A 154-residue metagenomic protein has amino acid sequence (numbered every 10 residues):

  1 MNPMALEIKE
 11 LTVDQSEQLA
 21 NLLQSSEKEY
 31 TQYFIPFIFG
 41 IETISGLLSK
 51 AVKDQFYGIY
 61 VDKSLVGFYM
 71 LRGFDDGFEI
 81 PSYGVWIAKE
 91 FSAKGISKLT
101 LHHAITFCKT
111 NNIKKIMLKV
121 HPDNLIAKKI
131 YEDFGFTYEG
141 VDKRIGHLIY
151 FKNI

Functional and structural regions predicted by a protein language model:
M1-D14: Conserved N-terminal entry element of GNAT/NAT acetyltransferase domains
V13-S16, L22-G84, A88-E90: Acetyl-CoA-dependent GNAT
L19-S26, T31, S45, A104 (+2 more regions): Structured catalytic core of nucleotide-sugar glycosyltransferases
D76, L99-K115: Conserved acyl-CoA
Y83-V85, I116-V120: Conserved hydrophobic beta-strand within the GNAT/NAT acetyltransferase core sheet that lines the active-site cleft
A88-E90, K94, P122-D123: Active-site acidic-Proline motif in GNAT/NAT acetyltransferases
A93-T106, K129-D133: Conserved acetyl-CoA-binding loop-helix of GNAT-fold acetyltransferases
K114, H121-K128, D133-T137, V141-I154: C-terminal "cap" of GNAT-fold acetyltransferases
